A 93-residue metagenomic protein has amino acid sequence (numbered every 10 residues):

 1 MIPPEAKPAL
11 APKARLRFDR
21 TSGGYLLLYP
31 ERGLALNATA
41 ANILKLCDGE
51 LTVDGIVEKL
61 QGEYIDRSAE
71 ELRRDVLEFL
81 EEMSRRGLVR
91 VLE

Functional and structural regions predicted by a protein language model:
M1-Y29: Long, low-complexity, charged/polar intrinsically disordered regions in eukaryotic proteins
G33-E93: Long, charge-rich, low-complexity alpha-helical segments
